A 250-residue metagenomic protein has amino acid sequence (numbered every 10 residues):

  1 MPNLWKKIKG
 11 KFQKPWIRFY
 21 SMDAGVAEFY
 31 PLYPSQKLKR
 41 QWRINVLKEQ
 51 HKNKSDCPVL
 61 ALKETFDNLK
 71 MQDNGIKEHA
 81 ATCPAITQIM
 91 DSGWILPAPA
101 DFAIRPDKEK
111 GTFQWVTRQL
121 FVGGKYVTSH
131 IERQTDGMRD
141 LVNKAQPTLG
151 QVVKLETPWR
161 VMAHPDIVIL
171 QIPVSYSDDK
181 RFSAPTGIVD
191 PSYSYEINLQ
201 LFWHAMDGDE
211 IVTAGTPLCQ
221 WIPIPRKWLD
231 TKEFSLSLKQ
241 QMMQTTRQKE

Functional and structural regions predicted by a protein language model:
M1-E196, F202-E250: Non-catalytic terminal segments and appended small domains
